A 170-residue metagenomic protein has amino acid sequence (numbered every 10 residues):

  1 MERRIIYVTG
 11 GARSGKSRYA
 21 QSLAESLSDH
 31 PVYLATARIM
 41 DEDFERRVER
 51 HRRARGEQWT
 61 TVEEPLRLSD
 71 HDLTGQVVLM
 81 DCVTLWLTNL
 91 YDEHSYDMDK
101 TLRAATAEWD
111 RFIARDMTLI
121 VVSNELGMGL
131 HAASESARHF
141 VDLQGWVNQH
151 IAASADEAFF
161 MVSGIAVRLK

Functional and structural regions predicted by a protein language model:
E2-L73: Conserved P-loop
Y7, V77-L79, I120-V122: Structural motif
A12-R13, R38, T84, L126-G127 (+1 more regions): Short, glycine/serine-rich, charged loops/turns that create anion-binding and catalytic segments at active sites
A20, H51, L79, N124 (+1 more regions): Residue-level signal for inorganic ion chemistry
P31, V78, E157-F159: Short, well-ordered beta-strand core segments
R53, E57-R103: Helix-adjacent hinge/juxtasegments
L87-K170: Replace "adjacent to P-loop NTPase cores in ATP/GTP-dependent enzymes" with "adjacent to NTP-binding cores
